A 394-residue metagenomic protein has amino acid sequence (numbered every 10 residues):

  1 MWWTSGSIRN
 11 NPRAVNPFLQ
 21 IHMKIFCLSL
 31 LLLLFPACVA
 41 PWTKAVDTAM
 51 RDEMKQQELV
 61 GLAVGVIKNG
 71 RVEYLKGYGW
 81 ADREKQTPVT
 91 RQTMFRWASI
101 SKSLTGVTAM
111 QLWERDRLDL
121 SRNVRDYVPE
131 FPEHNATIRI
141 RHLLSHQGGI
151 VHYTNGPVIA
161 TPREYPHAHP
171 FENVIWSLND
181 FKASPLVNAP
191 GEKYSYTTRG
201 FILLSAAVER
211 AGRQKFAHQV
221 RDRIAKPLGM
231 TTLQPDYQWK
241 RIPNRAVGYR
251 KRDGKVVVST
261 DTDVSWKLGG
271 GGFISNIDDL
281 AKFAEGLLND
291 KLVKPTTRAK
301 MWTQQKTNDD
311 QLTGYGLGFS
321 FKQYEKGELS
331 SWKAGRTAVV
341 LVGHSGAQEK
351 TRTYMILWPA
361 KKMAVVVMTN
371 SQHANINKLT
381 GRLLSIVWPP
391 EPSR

Functional and structural regions predicted by a protein language model:
W2-W3: Tryptophan (W) side chains
N10, N16-V89, F95, Q111-D119 (+6 more regions): N-terminal leader/targeting segments and the immediately adjacent pre-domain N-terminus
C38-K76, N155, E209-Q214, H218-D222 (+2 more regions): Catalytic loop of the DD-peptidase/beta-lactamase superfamily, centered on the K-T-G motif and neighboring
V64-V66, G70-R71, R96-D119, N123 (+6 more regions): Alpha-helical scaffold elements that line and support the substrate/ligand-binding pocket of soluble hydrolases
W80-T198, G212-Q214, K240, V247-V257 (+1 more regions): Active-site-proximal loop and beta-strand segments within enzyme catalytic domains
P129-T137, I224-Q234, Q305-L312: Short, mixed-charge aromatic SLiMs
Q234-P243: Short, surface-exposed recognition loops and adjoining beta-strand edges that mediate ligand/DNA contacts, enriched
